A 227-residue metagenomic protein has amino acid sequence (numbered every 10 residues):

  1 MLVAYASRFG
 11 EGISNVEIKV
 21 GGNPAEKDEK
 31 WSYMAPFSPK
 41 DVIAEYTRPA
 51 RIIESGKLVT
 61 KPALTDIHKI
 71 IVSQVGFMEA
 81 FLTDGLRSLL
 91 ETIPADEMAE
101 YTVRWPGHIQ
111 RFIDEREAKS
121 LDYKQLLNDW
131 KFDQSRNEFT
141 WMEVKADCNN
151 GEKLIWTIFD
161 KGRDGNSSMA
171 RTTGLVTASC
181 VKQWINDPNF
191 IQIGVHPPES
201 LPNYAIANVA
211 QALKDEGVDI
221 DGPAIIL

Functional and structural regions predicted by a protein language model:
M1-V3: Adenylate-forming
Y5-L227: C-terminal catalytic/substrate-binding lobe primarily of soluble NAD(P)-dependent oxidoreductases
